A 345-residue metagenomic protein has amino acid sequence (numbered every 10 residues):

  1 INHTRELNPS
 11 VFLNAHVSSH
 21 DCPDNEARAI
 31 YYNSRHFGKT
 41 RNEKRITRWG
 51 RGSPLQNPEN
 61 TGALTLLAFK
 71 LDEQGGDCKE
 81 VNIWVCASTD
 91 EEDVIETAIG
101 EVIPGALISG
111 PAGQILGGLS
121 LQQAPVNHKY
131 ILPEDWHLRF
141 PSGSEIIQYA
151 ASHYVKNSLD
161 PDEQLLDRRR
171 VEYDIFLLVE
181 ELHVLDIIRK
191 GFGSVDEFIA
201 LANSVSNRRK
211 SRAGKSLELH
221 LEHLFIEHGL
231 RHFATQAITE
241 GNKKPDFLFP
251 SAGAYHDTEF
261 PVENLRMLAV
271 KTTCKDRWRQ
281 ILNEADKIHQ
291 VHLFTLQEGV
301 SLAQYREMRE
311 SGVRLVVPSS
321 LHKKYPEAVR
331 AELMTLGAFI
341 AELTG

Functional and structural regions predicted by a protein language model:
I1-L64, F69-E73: Long, contiguous, compositionally biased segments that the model treats as domain-scale units
G52-L55, N207-K215, M267-T272: Short, charged/polar micro-motifs that form catalytic or ligand-binding hotspots
D72-C86: Short, Lys/Arg- and Gly-enriched loop/turn segments at beta-strand edges
Q74-G76, E91-V94, R277, S301: Eukaryotic short linear interaction motifs
V85-N127: Compact, glycine/acidic-enriched structural inserts
K129-K215, L219-H220: Interdomain/boundary linker segments immediately adjacent to catalytic/signaling cores
E222, I226, H232-G345: Catalytic core segments in nucleotide and nucleic-acid processing enzymes
